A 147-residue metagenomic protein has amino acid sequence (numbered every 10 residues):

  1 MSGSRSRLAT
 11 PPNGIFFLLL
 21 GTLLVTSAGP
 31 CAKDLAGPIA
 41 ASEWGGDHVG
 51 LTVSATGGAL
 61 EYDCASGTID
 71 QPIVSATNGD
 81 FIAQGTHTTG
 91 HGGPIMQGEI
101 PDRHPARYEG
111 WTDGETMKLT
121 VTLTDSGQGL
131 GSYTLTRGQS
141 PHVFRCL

Functional and structural regions predicted by a protein language model:
G3-L18: Bacterial N-terminal signal peptides that target proteins for export
L23-I39: Bacterial Sec-dependent N-terminal signal peptides
G29, Y62, F144-R145: Extracellular secreted precursors and ectodomains with disulfide-bonded cysteine-rich loops/domains
D34-L51, F144-L147: Tryptophan-anchored aromatic micro-motifs
D47-T89: N-terminal glycine/threonine-rich, aromatic-flanked beta-hairpin/loop signature
G50-A55, A106-T112: Broad, structure-driven detector of short, well-ordered beta-strand segments within folded domains
G67-D80, T116-L147: Edge beta-strand at a domain terminus
A83-W111: An anionic, turn-rich surface loop/hairpin at beta-sheet edges that serves as a generic interaction/coordination patch
